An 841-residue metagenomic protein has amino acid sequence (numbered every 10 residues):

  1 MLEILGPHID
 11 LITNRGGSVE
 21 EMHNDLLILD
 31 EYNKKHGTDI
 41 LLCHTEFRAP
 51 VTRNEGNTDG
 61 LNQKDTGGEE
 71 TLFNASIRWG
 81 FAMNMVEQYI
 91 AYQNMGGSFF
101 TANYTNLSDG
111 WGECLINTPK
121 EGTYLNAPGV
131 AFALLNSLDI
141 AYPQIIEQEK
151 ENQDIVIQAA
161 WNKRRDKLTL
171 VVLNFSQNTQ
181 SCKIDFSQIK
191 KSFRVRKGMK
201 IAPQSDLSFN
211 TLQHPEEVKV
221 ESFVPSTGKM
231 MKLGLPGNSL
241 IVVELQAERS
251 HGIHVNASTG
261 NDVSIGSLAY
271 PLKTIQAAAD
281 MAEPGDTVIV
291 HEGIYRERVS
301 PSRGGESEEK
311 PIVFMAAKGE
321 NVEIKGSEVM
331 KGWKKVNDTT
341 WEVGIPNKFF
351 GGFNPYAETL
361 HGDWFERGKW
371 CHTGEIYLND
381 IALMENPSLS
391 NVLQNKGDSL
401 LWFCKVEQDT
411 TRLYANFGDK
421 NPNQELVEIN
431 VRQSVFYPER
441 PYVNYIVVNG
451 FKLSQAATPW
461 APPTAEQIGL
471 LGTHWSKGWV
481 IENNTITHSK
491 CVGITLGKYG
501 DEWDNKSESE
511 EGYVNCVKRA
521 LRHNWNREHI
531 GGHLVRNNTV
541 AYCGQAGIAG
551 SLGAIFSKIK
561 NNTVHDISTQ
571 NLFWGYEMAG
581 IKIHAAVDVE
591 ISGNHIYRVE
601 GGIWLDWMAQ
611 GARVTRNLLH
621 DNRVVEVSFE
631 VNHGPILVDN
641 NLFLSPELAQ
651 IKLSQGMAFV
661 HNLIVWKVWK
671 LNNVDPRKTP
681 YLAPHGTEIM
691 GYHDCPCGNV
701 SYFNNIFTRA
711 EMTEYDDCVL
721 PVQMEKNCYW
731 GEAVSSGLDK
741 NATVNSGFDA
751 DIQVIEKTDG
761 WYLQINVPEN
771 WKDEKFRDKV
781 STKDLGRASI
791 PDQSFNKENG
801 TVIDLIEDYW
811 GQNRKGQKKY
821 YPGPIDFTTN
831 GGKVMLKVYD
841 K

Functional and structural regions predicted by a protein language model:
M1-V86: Noncatalytic carbohydrate-binding groove/subsite architecture in carbohydrate-active enzymes
G6, T13, L41-E46, F100-Y104 (+5 more regions): Structural recognition of the beta-strand scaffold that forms the well-ordered cores of secreted hydrolase catalytic
R48-A160, R164-D166, W669-T687, T713-L720 (+2 more regions): Aromatic/acidic polysaccharide-binding cleft in carbohydrate-active enzymes
E69-E70, S307-K310, S434-F436, T458-H474 (+1 more regions): Glycine- and acidic/polar-rich repeat regions and solenoidal domains
N152-F193, G198-I201, N238-E244, E756-L785: Carbohydrate-binding surface patches
I189-L235: Acidic, Ser/Thr/Pro-rich beta/coil linker or hinge segments at domain junctions
E244-G252: Low-complexity, Pro/Thr/Ser/Gly/Ala-rich linker/spacer regions in secreted, extracellular modular proteins
G252-W475, T485-T487, T495, E502-W525 (+5 more regions): Extracellular polysaccharide-degrading/modifying enzymes targeting complex plant/algal/animal polysaccharides
